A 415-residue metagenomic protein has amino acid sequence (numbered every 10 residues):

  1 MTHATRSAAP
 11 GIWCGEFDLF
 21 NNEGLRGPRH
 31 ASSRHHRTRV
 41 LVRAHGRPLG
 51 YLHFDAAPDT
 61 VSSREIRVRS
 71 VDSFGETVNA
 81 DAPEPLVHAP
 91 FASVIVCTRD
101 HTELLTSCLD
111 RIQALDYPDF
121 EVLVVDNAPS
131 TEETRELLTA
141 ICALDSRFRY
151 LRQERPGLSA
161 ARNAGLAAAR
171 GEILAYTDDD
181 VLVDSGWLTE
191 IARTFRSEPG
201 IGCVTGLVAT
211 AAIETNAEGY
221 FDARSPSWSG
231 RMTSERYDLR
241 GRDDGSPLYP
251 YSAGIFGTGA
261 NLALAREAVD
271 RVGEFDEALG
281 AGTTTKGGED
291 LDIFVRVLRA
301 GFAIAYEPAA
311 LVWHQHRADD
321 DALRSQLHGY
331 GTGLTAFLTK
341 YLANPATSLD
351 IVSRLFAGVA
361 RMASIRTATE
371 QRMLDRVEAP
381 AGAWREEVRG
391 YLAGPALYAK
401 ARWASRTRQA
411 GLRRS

Functional and structural regions predicted by a protein language model:
T2-H36, V40-R111: N-proximal low-complexity "stem/linker" segments adjacent to membrane-targeting elements
D110-R152: Acidic donor-binding segment of Leloir-type glycosyltransferases
Q153-A169: Glycine-rich, basic loop-to-helix element that forms the pyrophosphate-binding segment of sugar-nucleotide handling
L174: Short aromatic/hydrophobic "clamp" motif used to bind/position activated sugar donors
G186-S229: Conserved donor NDP-sugar-binding/catalytic core segment of glycosyltransferases
R224-G254: Short, flexible, basic/aromatic active-site loop/helix in glycosyltransferases
G257-A260, A281-I293: Acidic donor-binding loop at a coil-to-helix junction in glycosyltransferase catalytic cores that engages
G329, A346-S415: Non-catalytic, C-terminal membrane-associated alpha-helical segments of glycosyltransferases
